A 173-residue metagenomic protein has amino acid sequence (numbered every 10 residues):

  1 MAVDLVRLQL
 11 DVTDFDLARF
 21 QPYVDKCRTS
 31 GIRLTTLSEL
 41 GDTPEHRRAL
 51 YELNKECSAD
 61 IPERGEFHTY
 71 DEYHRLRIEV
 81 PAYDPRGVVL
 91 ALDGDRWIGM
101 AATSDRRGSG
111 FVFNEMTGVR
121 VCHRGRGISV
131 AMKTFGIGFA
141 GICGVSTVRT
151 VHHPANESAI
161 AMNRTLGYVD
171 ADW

Functional and structural regions predicted by a protein language model:
M1-D4, V130, P154-D172: Conserved active-site alpha-helix within GNAT-family acetyltransferase domains
M1-D42: Acyl-donor-binding surface of acyltransferase catalytic domains
R47-N54, Y73, R77, K133: Hydrophobic alpha-helical core bundles mediating ligand binding, dimerization, or RNAP-core interactions
S58-V121: A conserved beta-strand-loop-helix scaffold within acyl/acetyltransferase catalytic domains
R120-R124, T150-I160: Conserved beta-strand-loop-alpha-helix junction that forms the acyl-donor binding cleft
H123, G127-F135: Conserved acetyl-CoA pyrophosphate-binding loop and the N-cap/start of the following alpha-helix in GNAT-like
G127, G144, N156: Conserved G/P- and acidic residue-centered "switch" motifs that form tight phosphate/ATP-binding loops in soluble
A140-H152: Conserved GNAT acetyl-CoA-binding A-motif
